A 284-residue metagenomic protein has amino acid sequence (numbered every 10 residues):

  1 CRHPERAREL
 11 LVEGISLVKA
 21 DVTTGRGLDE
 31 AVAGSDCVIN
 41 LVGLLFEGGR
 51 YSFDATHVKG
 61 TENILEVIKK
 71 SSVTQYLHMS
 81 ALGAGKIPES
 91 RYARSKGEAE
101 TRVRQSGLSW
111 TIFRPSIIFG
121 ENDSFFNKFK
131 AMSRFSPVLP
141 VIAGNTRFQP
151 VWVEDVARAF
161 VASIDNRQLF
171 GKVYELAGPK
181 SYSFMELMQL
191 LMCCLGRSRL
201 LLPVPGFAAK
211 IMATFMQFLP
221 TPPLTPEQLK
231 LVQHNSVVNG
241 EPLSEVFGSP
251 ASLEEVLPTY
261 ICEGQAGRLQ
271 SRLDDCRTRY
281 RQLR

Functional and structural regions predicted by a protein language model:
E5-N63, V67-K70, L82-K86: NAD(P)H-binding glycine-rich loop region in Rossmannoid oxidoreductase-like domains and their noncatalytic homologs
E47, L82-R94, I118-D123: Conserved catalytic-site region of short-chain dehydrogenase/reductase
D54-V58, L77, K96, Q149: Short alpha-helix in the Rossmann-fold core of NAD(P)-dependent oxidoreductases
N63, S124-F125, A143-D165, K172-E175: Substrate-positioning beta->alpha
S80, E100-N127, A131: Conserved beta-loop-beta element that borders a ligand/cofactor-binding pocket
F129-I142: A short C-terminal helix-loop "cap" of Rossmann-like NAD(P)-dependent dehydrogenase/epimerase domains
S163-L224, V238-R284: Mid/C-terminal beta-alpha module of Rossmann-like enzyme folds, strongest in SDR-family dehydrogenases/epimerases
